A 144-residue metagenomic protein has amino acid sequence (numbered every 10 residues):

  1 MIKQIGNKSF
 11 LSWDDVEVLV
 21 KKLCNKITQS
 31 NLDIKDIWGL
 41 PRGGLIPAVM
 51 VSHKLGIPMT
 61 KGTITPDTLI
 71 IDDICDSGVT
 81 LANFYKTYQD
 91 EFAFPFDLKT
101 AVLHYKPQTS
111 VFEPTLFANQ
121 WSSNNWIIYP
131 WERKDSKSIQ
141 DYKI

Functional and structural regions predicted by a protein language model:
M1-I144: PRPP-associated nucleotide enzymes
